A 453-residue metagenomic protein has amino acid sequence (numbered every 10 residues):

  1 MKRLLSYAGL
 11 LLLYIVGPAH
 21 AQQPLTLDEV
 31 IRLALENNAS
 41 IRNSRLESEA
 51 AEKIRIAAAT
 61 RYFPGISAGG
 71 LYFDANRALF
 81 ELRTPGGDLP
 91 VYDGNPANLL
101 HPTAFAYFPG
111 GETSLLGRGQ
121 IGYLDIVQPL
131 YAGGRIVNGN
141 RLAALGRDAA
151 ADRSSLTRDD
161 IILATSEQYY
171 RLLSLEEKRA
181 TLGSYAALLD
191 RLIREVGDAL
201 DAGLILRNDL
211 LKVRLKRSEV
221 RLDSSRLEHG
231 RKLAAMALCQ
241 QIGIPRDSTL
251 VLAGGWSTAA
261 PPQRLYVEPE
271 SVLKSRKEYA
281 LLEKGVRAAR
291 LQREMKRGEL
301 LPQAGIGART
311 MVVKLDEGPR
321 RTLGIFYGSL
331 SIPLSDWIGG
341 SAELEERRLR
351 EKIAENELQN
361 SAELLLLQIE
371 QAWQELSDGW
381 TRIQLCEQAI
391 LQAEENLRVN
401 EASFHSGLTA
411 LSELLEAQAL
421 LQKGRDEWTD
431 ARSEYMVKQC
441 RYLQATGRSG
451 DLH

Functional and structural regions predicted by a protein language model:
M1-L27, L35, H453: Bacterial Sec-dependent N-terminal signal peptides
A21-L79, L130, L204-L206, R246-R290 (+5 more regions): Bacterial Sec-pathway N-terminal export signals of envelope proteins
L25, K53, S154-L273, A372-E375 (+4 more regions): Periplasmic alpha-helical coiled-coil/stalk elements that build and connect Gram-negative outer-membrane
R42, G65-F80, G110-G117, V127-L156 (+5 more regions): Small/polar (Gly/Ser/Thr/Ala-rich) solvent-exposed segments that form structured loops/beta-strands/short helices used
N43-A58, T157, I161-A180, D198 (+4 more regions): Amphipathic alpha-helical coiled-coil segments
S67, N76-F80, T84-P90, E427-H453: Acidic, low-complexity, intrinsically disordered peripheral segments
G119-I121, E167, K212, Q303 (+1 more regions): Transmembrane beta-barrel architecture of outer-membrane proteins
L124-Q128, L238, G328-I332, A431: Residues on the lipid-exposed face of transmembrane beta-strands in outer-membrane beta-barrel proteins
